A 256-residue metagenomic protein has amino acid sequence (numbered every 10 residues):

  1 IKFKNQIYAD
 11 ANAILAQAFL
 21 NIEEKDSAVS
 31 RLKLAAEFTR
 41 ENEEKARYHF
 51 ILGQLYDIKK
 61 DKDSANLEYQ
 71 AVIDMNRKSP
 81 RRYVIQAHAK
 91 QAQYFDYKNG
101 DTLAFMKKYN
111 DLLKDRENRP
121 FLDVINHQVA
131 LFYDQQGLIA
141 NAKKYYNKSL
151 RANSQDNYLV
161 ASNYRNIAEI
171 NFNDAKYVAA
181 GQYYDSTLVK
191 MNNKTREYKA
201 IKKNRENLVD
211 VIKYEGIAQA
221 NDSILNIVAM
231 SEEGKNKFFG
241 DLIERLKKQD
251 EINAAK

Functional and structural regions predicted by a protein language model:
I1-K256: Acidic, polar-rich low-complexity tracts and alpha-helical solenoid repeat scaffolds
